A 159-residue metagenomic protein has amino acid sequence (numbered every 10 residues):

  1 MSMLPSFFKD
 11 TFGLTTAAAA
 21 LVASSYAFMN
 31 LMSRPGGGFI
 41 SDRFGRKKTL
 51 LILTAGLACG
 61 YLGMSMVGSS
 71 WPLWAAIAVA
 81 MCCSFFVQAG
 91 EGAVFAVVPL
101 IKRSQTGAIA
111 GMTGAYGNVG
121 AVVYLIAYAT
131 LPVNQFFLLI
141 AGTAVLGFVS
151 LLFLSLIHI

Functional and structural regions predicted by a protein language model:
M1-A27: Extracytoplasmic gate region of multi-pass secondary transporters
A27-P35, N118, V122: Residue-level signature of mid-helix packing/kink "hotspots" within the transmembrane helices of 12-pass Major
S33-G45: Helix-to-loop junctions at the C-terminal end of transmembrane segments in multipass secondary transporters
R43-T54: Cytoplasmic membrane-interface "Motif A"-like loop-to-helix N-cap segments of 12-TM Major Facilitator Superfamily
A55-S69: C-terminal ends and interior cores of transmembrane alpha-helices in multi-pass membrane transporters/permeases
A89-K102: Intracellular juxtamembrane helix-capping segments at the cytosolic ends of symmetry-related transmembrane helices
F136-F153: Symmetry-related core transmembrane helices of the 12-TM Major Facilitator Superfamily/SLC fold
I157-I159: Conserved small/polar residues in nucleotide/adenosyl-binding loops
